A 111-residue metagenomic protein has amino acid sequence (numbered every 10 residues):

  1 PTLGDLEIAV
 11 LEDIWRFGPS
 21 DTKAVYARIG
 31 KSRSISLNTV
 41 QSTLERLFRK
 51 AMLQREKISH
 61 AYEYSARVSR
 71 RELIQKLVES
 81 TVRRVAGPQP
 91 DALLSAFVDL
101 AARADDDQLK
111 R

Functional and structural regions predicted by a protein language model:
T2-L6, I58-L77: Short, cationic-aromatic polyanion-contact patches
D5-D13, A24: Pre-recognition alpha-helix immediately N-terminal to the DNA-recognition helix within helix-turn-helix or winged-helix
I14-G18: Short helix-to-turn junction characteristic of helix-turn-helix DNA-binding domains, especially the helix
S20-I29: Short acidic, hydrophobic short linear motifs in intrinsically disordered regions
Q41-E45: Short, hydrophobic-biased segments on the C-terminal half of alpha helices that form "recognition helices"
A51: Glycine-centered, phosphate/nucleic-acid-interacting loop/turn motifs that mediate DNA/RNA or nucleotide
R55: Short beta-strand "wing" residues that participate in macromolecule-binding interfaces
K76-R111: Amphipathic alpha-helical dimerization/coiled-coil segments that flank or bridge DNA-binding/regulatory modules
